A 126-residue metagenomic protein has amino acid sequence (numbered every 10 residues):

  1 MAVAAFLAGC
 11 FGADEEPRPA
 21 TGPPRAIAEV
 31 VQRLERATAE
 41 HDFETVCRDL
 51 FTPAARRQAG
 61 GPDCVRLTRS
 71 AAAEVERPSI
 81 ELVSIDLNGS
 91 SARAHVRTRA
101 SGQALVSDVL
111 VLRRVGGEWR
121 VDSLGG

Functional and structural regions predicted by a protein language model:
M1-V3: Sec-dependent N-terminal signal peptides
A5, V109-E118: Short beta-strand segments and strand-loop junctions that repeat across beta-rich extracellular domains
A5-E40: Short, low-complexity N-terminal intrinsically disordered segments enriched in polar/charged residues
I27-V31, A92-V96, V121: Hydrophobic aliphatic residue packing
A28-E29, T38, F43-L87: Short solvent-exposed beta->alpha transition segments
L34, V46-C47, L112: Hydrophobic pocket/interface hotspot
V65-V109, G125-G126: Surface-exposed, charged secondary-structure patches
E118-G125: Short, well-ordered strand-loop elements centered on a beta-strand within folded domains, enriched for acidic residues
